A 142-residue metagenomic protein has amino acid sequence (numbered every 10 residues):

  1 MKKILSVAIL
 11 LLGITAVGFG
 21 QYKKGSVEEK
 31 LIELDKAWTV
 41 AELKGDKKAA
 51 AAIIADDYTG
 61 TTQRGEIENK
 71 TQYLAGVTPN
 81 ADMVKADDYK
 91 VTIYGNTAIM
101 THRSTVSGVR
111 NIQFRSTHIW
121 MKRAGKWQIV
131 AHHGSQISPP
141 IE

Functional and structural regions predicted by a protein language model:
M1-K24: Bacterial Sec-dependent N-terminal signal peptides
I4, Q21-E142: A beta-strand edge to alpha-helix "cap/lid" segment located at domain peripheries
